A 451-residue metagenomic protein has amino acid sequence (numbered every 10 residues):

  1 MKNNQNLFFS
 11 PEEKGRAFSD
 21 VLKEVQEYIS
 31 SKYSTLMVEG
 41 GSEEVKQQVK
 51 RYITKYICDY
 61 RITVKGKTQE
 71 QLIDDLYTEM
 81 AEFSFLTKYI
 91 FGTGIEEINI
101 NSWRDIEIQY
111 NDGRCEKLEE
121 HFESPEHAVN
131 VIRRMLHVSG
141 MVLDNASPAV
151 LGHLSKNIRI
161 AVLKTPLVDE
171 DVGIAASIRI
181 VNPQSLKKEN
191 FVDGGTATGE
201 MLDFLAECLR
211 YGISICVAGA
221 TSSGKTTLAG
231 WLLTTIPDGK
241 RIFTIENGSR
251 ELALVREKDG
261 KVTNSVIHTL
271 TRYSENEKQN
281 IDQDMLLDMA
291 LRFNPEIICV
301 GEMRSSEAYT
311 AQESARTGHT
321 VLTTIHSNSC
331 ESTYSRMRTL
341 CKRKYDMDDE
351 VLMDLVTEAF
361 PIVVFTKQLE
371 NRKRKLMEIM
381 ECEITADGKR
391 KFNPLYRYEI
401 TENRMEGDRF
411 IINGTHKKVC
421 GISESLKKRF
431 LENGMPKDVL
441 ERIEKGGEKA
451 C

Functional and structural regions predicted by a protein language model:
M1-L143: N-terminal accessory targeting/assembly segments
D105-Y211: P-loop NTP-binding catalytic core
I213-I215, L233-E358, K367: Switch/coupling sub-region of P-loop NTPases
V217-G219: Hydrophobic anchor at the beta1->P-loop junction of P-loop NTPases
S222: Walker A (P-loop) phosphate-binding loop of P-loop NTPases
K225: Conserved lysine of the Walker
L228, L232: Hydrophobic positions on the alpha1 helix immediately C-terminal to the Walker A/P-loop
E378-C451: NTP-binding/hydrolysis catalytic cores, primarily Walker-type P-loop NTPases
